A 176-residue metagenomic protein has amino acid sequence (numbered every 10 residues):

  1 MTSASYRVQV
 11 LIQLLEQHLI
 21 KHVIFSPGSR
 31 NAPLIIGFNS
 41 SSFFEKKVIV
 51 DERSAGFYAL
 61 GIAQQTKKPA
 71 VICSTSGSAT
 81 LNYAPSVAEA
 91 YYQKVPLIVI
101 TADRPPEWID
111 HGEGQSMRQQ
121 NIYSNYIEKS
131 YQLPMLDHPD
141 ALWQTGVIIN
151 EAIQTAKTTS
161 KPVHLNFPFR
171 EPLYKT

Functional and structural regions predicted by a protein language model:
M1-T176: N-terminal alpha/beta PP-like core and its mobile active-site loop of ThDP/TPP-dependent enzymes
